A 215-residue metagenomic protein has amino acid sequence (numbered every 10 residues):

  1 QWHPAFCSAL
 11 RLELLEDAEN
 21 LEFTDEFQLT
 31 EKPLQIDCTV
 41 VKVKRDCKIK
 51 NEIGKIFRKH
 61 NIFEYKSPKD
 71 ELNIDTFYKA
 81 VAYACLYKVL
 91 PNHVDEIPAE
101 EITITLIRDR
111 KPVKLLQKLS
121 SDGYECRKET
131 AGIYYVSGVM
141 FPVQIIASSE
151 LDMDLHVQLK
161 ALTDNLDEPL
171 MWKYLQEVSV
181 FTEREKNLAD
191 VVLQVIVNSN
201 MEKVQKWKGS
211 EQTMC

Functional and structural regions predicted by a protein language model:
Q1-C215: Elongated, amphipathic alpha-helical interaction scaffolds
